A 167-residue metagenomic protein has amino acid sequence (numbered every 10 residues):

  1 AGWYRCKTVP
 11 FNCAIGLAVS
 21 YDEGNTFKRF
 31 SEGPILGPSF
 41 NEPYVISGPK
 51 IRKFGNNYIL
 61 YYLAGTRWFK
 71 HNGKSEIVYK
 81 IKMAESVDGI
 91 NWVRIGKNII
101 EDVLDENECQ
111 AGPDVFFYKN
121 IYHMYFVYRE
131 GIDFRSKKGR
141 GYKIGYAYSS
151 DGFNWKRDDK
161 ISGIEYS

Functional and structural regions predicted by a protein language model:
A1-Y44, R52-E108, F117-S167: Beta-rich carbohydrate-recognition and catalytic domains
P49, P113-D114: Conserved beta-propeller blade repeats
